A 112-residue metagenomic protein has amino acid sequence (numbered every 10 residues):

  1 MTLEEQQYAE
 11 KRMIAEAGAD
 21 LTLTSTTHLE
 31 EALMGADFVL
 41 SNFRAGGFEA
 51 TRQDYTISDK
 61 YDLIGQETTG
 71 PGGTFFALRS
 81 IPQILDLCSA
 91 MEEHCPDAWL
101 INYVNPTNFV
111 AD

Functional and structural regions predicted by a protein language model:
M1-R52, Q66-D112: Metallocofactor- and cofactor-centric catalytic cores in central/energy metabolism, strongly enriched
T51-D62: Short, flexible, mixed-charge acidic loops at enzyme active sites
